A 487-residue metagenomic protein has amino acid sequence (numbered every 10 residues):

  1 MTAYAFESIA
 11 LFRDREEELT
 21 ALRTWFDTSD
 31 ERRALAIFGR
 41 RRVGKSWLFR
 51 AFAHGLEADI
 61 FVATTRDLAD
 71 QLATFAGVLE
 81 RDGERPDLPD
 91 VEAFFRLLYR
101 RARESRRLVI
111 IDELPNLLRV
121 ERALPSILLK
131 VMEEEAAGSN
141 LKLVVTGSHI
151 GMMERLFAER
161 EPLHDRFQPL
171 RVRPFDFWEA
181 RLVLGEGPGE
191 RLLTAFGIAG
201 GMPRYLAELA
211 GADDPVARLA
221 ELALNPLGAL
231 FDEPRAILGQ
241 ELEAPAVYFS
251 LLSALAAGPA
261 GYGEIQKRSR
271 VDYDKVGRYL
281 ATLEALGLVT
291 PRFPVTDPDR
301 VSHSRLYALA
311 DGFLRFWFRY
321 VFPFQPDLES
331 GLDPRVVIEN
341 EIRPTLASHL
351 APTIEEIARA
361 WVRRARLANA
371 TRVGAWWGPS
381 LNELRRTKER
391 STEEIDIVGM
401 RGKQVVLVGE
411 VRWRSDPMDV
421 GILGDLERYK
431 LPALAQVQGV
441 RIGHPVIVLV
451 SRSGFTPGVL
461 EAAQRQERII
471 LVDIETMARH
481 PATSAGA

Functional and structural regions predicted by a protein language model:
M1-R335: Phosphate-binding site recognition
R305-A487: A cross-kingdom feature that marks ATP-driven nucleic-acid transaction machinery
